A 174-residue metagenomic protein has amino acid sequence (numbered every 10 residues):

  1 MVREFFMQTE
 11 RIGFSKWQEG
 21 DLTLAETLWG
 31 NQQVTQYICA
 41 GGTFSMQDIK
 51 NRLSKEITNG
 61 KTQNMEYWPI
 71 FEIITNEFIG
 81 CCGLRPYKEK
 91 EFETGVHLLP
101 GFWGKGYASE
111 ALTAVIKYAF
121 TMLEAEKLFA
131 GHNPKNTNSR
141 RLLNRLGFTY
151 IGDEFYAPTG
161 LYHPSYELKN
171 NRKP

Functional and structural regions predicted by a protein language model:
M1-Y37, P69-P174: Acyl-donor (CoA/ACP) binding surface of acyl/acetyltransferases
Q33-K55, E66: Conserved GNAT-fold acetyl-CoA-binding loop/helix
F44-D48, E56-T58, F71-E72, L99-G101: Juxtamembrane/interface motifs at transmembrane-helix termini
D48, S54-I57, K127, Y166-L168: Juxtamembrane helix-loop transition sites at the ends of transmembrane segments in multi-pass membrane proteins
N59-Q63: Short loop/turn motifs at secondary-structure junctions and domain boundaries
